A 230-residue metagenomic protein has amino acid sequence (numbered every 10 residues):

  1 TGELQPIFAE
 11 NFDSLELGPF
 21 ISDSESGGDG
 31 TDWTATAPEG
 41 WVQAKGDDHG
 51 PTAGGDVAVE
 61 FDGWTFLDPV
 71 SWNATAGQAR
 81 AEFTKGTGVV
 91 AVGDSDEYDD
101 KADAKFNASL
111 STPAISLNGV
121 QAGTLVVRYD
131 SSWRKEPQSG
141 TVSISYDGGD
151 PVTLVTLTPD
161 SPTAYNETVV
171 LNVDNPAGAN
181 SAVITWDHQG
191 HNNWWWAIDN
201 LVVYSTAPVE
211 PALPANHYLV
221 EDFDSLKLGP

Functional and structural regions predicted by a protein language model:
G2-A74, E210-P230: Extracellular carbohydrate-recognition regions
E3, K105, V120-A122, P162-A164 (+3 more regions): Surface-exposed coil/turn segments at beta-strand junctions on protein surfaces, enriched
F12, L110-T112, G119, G123-W133 (+2 more regions): Extracellular beta-strand-rich recognition modules
Q43-N118: Surface-exposed, low-complexity/disordered Ser/Thr/Gly/Pro/Asn-rich loops and linkers
A102-A108, Q189-T206: Extracellular carbohydrate recognition
E136-V142: Beta-strand acidic-aromatic groove motif in beta-rich domains, primarily in extracellular
D150-A177: Extracellular carbohydrate recognition and processing domains and analogous Trp-centered ligand-binding platforms
